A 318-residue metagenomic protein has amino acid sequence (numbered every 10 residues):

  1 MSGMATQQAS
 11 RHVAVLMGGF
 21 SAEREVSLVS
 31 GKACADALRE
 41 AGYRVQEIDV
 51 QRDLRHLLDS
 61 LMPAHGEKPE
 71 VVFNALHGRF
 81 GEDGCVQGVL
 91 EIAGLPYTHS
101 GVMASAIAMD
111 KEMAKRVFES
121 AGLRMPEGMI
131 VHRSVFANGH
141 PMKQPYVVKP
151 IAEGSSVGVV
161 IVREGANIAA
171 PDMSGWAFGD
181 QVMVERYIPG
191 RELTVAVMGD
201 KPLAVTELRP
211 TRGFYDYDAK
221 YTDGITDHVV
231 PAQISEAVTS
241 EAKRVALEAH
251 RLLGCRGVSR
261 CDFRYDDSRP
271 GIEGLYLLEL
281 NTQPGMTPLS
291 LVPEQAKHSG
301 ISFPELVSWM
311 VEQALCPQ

Functional and structural regions predicted by a protein language model:
M1-M103, I107-M109, M113, S120 (+2 more regions): ATP-binding N-terminal substructure of ATP-dependent carboxylate-amine bond-forming enzymes
S2, E207-R260, E294-Q318: Active-site "cap" helix and flanking loop/linker of ATP-utilizing ligase/carboxylase catalytic domains
S2-M17, L61-G66, I107-R191: Active-site nucleotide/adenylate-binding loops and adjacent lid/helix of ATP-dependent enzymes
V45, P96-Y97, M125, Y146 (+1 more regions): Hydrophobic beta-strand scaffold residues
G78, S156, T211, N281-Q295: Glycine-rich phosphate/pyrophosphate-binding beta-alpha loops
V131, V159-G165, V197-G199, D266 (+2 more regions): Short beta-strand-to-turn element immediately C-terminal to the catalytic PLP-Schiff-base lysine in fold type I
E164-R244, P270-Y276: Phosphate-binding site of ATP-dependent enzymes
R186, H250-M286, A296: Conserved metal-phosphate-binding beta-hairpin within the catalytic cores of diverse ATP-dependent phosphoryl-transfer
